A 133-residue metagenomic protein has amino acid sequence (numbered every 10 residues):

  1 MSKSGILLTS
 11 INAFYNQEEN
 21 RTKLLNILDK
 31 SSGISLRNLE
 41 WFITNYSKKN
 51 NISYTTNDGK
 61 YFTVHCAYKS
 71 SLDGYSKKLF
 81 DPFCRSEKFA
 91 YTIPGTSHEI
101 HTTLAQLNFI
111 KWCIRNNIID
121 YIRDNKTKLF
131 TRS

Functional and structural regions predicted by a protein language model:
M1-F80, Y91, L104: Long, compositionally biased non-globular segments that serve regulatory/targeting/scaffolding roles in eukaryotic
K49-N50, S86-A90, N116, D120: Amphipathic alpha-helical interaction segments
K78, L107-W112, N116, D120: Amphipathic alpha-helical interface elements that mediate macromolecular binding in regulatory proteins
F80-T103, L107: Low-complexity, intrinsically disordered regions in eukaryotic regulatory proteins and secreted peptide precursors
R115-S133: Long, highly charged low-complexity segments enriched in Glu/Asp and Lys/Arg with interspersed Ser/Thr
